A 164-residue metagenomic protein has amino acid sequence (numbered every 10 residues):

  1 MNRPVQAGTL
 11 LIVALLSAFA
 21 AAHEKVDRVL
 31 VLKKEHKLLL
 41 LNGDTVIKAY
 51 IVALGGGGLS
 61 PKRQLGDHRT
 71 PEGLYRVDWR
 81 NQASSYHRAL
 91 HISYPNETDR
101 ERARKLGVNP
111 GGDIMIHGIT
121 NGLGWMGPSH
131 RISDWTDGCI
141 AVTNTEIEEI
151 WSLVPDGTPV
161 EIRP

Functional and structural regions predicted by a protein language model:
M1-T9: Bacterial N-terminal signal peptides that target proteins for export
L15-A18: N-terminal signal peptide c-region/cleavage motif recognized by signal peptidases
A20-Y50, L54-L65, P164: Intrinsically disordered, low-complexity, Pro/Ser/Thr/Asn/Gly/Ala-rich spacer/linker segments adjacent to signal
H23, G66, W79-P164: Exported/periplasmic cell-wall-interacting domains
K25, L32-K34, P71, Y86 (+1 more regions): Short, basic and Ser/Thr-rich N-terminal targeting/leader segments
R28, A49-I51, L74, D113 (+1 more regions): Well-ordered beta-strand positions in beta-sheet-rich domains
S60-V77: Short, surface-exposed secondary-structure junctions/capping segments
